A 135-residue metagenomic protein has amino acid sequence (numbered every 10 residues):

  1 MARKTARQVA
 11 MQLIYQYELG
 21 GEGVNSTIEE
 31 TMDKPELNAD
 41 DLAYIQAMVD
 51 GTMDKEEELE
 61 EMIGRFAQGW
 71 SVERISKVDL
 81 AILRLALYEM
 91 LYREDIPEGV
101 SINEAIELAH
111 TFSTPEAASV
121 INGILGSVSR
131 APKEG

Functional and structural regions predicted by a protein language model:
M1-G135: N-terminal interaction/assembly modules
